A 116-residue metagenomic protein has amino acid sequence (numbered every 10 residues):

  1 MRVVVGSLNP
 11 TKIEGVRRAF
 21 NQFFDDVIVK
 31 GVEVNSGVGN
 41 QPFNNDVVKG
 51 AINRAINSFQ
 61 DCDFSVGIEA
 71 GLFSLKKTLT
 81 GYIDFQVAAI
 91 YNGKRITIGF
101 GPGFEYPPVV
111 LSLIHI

Functional and structural regions predicted by a protein language model:
M1-D61: N-terminal polybasic phosphate/anion-binding patch
E14, K76-K77, G99: Generic domain-boundary/flexible-linker signal
G31-E33, G67, F100: Structural signal for conserved beta-strand scaffold positions within catalytic alpha/beta enzyme cores
A55-A89: Glycine-rich phosphate-binding loop
T97-V109: Activity-critical C-terminal alpha-helical subdomain
I114-I116: Conserved small/polar residues in nucleotide/adenosyl-binding loops
